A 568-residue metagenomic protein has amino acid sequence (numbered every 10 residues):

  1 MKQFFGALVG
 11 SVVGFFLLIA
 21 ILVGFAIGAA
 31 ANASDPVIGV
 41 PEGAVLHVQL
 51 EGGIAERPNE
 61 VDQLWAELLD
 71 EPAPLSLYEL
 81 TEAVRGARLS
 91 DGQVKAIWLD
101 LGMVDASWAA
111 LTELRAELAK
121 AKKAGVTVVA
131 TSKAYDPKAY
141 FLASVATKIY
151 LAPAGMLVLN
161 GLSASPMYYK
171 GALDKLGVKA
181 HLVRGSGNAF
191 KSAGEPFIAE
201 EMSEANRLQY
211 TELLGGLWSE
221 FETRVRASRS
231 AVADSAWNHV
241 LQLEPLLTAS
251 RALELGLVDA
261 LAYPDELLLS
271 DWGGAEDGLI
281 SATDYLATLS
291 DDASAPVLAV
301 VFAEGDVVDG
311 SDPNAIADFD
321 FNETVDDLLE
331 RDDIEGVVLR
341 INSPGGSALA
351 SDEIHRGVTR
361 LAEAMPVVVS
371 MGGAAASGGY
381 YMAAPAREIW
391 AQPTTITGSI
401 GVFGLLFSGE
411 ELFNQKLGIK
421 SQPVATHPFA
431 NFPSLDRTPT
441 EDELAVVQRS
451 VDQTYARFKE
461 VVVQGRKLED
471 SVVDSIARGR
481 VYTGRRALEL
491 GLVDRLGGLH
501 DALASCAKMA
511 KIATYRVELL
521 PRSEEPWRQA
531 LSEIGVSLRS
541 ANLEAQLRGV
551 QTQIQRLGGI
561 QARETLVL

Functional and structural regions predicted by a protein language model:
M1-D35, G43: Hydrophobic alpha-helical transmembrane signal-anchor segments
K2-F5, A295-D333, R522-L568: Intrinsic disorder and flexible/low-complexity segments
V13, L17-A20, V37-V40, V84 (+6 more regions): Non-catalytic accessory/assembly modules
V37, L46-M167, S290-L412: Cleft-lining beta-strand/loop regions that shape enzyme active-site pockets
V128, P166, K170-D271, E410-A510: Charged, glycine-interspersed solvent-exposed loop segments at helix/strand-loop junctions that cap or gate access
L267-V300, I354: Extracytoplasmic and endomembrane cell-envelope/extracellular-matrix remodeling and assembly machinery
F302-G305, I341-S343, M371-G373, P393-T395 (+8 more regions): Active-site proximal loops enriched in glycine and acidic residues that flank catalytic Cys/His/Asp and coordinate
D501-E533: C-terminal intrinsically disordered, low-complexity extensions immediately downstream of enzyme catalytic cores
